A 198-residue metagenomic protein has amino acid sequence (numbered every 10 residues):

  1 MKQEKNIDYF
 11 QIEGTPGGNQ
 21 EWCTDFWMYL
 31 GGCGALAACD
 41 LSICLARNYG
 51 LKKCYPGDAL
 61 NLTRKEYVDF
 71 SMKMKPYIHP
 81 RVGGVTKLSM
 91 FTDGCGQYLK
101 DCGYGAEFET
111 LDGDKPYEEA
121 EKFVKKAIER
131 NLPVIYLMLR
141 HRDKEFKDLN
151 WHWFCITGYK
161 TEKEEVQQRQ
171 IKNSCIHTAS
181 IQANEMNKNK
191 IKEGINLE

Functional and structural regions predicted by a protein language model:
M1-L88: Active-site-adjacent structural segments surrounding the nucleophilic cysteine of cysteine proteases and isopeptidases
W22, Y159-E198: Noncatalytic regulatory segments and standalone regulatory/sensor domains
D40, R140-D143, I176: Solvent-exposed loop/turn segments at secondary-structure junctions within structured extracellular/periplasmic domains
S42, G96-L99, K125: Non-transmembrane alpha-helical segments in soluble domains of secreted/periplasmic/extracellular proteins
R47, G105, R142, N187: Conserved catalytic or regulatory cores that recognize and/or transform ribose-phosphate-containing ligands
L62-A120: Extracellular-facing segments of soluble proteins and assemblies that are Gly/Ser/Thr-biased and enriched in aromatics
A106, H152-F154, A179: Short beta-strand segments
K115-R169: Active-site-adjacent substructure of cysteine-protease-like catalytic cores
